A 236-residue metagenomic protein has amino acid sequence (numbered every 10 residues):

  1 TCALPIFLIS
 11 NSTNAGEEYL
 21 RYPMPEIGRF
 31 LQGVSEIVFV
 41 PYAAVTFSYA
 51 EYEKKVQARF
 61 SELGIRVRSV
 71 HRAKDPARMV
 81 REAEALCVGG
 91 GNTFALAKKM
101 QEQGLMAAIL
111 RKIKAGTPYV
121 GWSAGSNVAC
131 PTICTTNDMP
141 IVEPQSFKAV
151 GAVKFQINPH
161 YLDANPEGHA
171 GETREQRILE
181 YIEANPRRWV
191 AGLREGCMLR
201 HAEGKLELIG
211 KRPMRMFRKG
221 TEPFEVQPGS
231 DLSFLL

Functional and structural regions predicted by a protein language model:
T1-L4: Short, small-residue-biased leader/transition segments that mark boundaries at the very start of proteins
L8, A85-G89, V120, I157: Structural motif
E18-R78: ATP/NTP phosphate-donor binding region
R21-M24, K54-K55, Q101-A107, I141 (+1 more regions): Charged helix-capping and loop-helix junction motifs
S61, I65-T117: Flexible gly/pro-rich beta->alpha loop and the following alpha-helix that scaffold active-site loops
A97-K99, L105-H169: Class I SAM-dependent methyltransferase SAM-binding "motif I" and its flanking Rossmann-like core
G151, F155-E203, E207-K211: Conserved anion/nucleotide-ligand pocket segment
G196, E203-K205, I209-L236: A conserved C-terminal secondary-structure "cap"
